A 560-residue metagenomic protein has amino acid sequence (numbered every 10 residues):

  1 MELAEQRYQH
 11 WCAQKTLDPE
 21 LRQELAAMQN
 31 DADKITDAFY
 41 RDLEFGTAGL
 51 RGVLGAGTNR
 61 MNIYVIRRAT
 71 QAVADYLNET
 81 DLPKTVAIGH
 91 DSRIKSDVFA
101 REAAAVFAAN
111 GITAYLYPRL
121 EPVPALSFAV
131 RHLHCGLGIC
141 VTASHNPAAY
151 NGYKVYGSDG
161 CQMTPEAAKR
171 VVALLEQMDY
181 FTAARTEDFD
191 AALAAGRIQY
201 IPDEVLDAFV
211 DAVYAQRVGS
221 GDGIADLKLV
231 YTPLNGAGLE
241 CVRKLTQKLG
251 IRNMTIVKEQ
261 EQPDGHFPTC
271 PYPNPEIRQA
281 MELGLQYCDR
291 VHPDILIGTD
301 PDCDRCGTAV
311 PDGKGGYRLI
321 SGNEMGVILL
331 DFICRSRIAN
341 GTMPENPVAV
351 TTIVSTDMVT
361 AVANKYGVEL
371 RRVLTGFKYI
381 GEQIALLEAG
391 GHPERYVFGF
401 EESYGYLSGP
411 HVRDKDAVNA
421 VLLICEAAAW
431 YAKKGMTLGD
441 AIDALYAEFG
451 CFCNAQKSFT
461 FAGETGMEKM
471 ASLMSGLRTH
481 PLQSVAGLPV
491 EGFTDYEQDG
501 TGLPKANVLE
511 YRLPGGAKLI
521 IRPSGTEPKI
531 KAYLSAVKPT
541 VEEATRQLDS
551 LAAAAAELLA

Functional and structural regions predicted by a protein language model:
E2-A103, A192-L193, I198-D226, A237: An N-terminal, well-structured beta->alpha segment
C12, K34-L43, N151-E282: Gly/Ser/Thr-enriched, mixed-charge loops and adjacent short helices that form phosphate/oxyanion-binding elements
F39-N59, A143-S144, L229, P233-L245 (+4 more regions): Conserved phosphate/anionic-ligand binding catalytic regions in large, soluble enzymes, centered on
A87-Y150, K248, R252-T308: N-terminal small/polar loop signature for handling phosphorylated ligands or for N-terminal nucleophile
D97-E102, S127-R131, A149-V155, E176 (+10 more regions): Short acidic, glycine/serine/threonine-rich loops at helix termini
Y156-T186, N323-P347, T351-V362, A417: Glycine-rich phosphate-binding loop plus the immediately following alpha-helix
D289, P293-I295, G316-R318, S336-R522 (+3 more regions): Phosphate-binding and adjacent anionic-ligand microenvironments
